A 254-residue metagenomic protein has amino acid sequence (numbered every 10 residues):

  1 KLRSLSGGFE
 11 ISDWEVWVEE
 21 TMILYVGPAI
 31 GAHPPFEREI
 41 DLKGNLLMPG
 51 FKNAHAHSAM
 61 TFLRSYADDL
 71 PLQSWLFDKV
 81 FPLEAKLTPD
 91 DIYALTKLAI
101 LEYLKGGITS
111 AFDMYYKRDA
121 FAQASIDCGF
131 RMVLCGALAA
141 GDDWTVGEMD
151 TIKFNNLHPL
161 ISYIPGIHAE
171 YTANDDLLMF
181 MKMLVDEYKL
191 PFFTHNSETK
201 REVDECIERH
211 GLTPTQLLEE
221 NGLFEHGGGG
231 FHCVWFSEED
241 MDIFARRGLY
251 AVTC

Functional and structural regions predicted by a protein language model:
K1-P34: N-terminal metal-binding scaffold of metallo-dependent hydrolase/deaminase domains
V16, T21, G44, H55 (+7 more regions): Divalent metal-coordination and catalytic microenvironments
H33-S74, K97, L101-K105: Replace "His-x-His-based motif
R64-G129, M149-L157: Alpha-helical scaffold segments that flank or form the walls of functional sites
L101-T109, P159-I164, N221-G227, G248-V252: Short, surface-exposed connector motifs at secondary-structure boundaries
G106, C128, E187, R246-R247: Structural motif
A120-V234, E239: Metal-coordinating catalytic core of metallo-dependent amide/deamination hydrolases
S237-E239, A245-C254: A conserved active-site cap/scaffold subdomain adjacent to cofactor or substrate pockets
